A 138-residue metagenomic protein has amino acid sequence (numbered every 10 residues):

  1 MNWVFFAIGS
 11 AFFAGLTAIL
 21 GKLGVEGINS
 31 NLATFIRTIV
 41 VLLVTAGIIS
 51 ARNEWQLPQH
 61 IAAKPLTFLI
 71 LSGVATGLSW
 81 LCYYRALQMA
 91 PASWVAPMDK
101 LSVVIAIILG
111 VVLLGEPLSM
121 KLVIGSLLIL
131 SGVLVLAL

Functional and structural regions predicted by a protein language model:
M1-G9, I28, V41-I70, W80-M89 (+1 more regions): Membrane-interface interhelical linkers
G9, I36-R37, M98-L101, K121-I124: Hydrophobic core positions of alpha-helical segments in small-molecule transporters and transporter systems
L16-V40, Q59: Juxtamembrane helix-loop-helix junctions in multi-pass membrane proteins
G24, A33, A86, V112-L114: Hydrophobic/aromatic residues within transmembrane alpha-helices of multi-pass small-molecule transporters
I39-L43, V104, L130-S131: Small-residue-rich packing faces within the transmembrane alpha-helices of Major Facilitator Superfamily
T45, K121-A137: Hydrophobic transmembrane alpha-helices of multi-pass small-molecule transport proteins
V104-V123: C-terminal transmembrane-helix exit sites in multi-pass transporters
